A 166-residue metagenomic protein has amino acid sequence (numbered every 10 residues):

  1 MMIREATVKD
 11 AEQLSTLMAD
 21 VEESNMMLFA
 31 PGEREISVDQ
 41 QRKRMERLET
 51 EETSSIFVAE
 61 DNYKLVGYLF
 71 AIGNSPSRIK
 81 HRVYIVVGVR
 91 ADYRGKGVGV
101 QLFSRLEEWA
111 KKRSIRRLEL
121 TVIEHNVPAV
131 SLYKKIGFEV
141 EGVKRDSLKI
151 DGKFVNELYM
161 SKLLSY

Functional and structural regions predicted by a protein language model:
M2-T16: A short beta-loop-alpha structural element at the N-terminal edge of CoA-dependent acyl/N-acetyltransferase catalytic
V8, R34-D92, F103, W109 (+1 more regions): Acetyl-CoA-dependent GNAT
T16-G32: Helix-loop element at the rim of GNAT/NAT acetyltransferase active sites that forms part of the acceptor-substrate
V58, F70, Y84-G88, R117-T121 (+3 more regions): Conserved beta-strand segments that form the floor/walls of ligand-binding pockets within enzyme and binding domains
K64-G67, P128, F154: Glycine-rich acetyl-CoA-binding "A-motif" of GNAT/NAT acetyltransferases
I79, E119-I123, K134, E139-V155: Conserved catalytic-core motifs of GNAT/GCN5-like acyltransferases
F103, A110-T121: Conserved GNAT acetyl-CoA-binding A-motif
V155-Y166: Terminal substrate-recognition subdomain of acyl/acetyltransferases
